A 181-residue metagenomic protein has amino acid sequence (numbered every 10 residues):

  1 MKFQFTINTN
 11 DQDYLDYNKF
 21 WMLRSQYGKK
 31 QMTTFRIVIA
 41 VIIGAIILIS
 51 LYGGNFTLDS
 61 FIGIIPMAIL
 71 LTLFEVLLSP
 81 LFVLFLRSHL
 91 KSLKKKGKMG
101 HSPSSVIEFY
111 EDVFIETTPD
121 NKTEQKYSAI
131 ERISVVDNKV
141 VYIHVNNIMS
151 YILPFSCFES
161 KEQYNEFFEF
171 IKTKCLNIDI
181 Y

Functional and structural regions predicted by a protein language model:
M1-V41, L51-G54: N-terminal membrane-targeting/pre-transmembrane regions
K2, K122, S150: Short, mixed charged/polar active-site loops that provide acid/base catalysis or chelate metal/phosphate cofactors
I7, E75-L78, I178: Protein-protein interaction regions
N10, F114-I115, E124-V140: Phosphoinositide-dependent membrane-docking surfaces
Y17, T117, I143-H144: Beta-strand residues in well-ordered beta-sheet regions across diverse protein folds
K29-G97: Alpha-helical transmembrane spans
L78-E124: Conserved beta-hairpin
N138-Y181: A membrane-cytosol interface segment of integral membrane proteins
